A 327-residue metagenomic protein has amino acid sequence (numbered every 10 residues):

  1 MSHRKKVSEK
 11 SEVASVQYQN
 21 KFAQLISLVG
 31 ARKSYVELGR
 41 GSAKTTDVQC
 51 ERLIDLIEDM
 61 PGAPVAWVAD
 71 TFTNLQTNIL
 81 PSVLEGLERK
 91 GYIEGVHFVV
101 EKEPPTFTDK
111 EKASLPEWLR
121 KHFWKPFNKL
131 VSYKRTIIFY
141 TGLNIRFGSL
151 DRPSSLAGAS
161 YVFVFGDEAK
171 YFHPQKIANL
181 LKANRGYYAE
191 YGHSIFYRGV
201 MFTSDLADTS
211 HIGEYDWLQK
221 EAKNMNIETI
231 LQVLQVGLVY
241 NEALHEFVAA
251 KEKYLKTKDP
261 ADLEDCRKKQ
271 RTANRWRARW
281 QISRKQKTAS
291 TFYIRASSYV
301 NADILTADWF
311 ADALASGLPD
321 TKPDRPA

Functional and structural regions predicted by a protein language model:
S2-A327: Phosphate/NTP-binding elements of NTP-utilizing enzymes
